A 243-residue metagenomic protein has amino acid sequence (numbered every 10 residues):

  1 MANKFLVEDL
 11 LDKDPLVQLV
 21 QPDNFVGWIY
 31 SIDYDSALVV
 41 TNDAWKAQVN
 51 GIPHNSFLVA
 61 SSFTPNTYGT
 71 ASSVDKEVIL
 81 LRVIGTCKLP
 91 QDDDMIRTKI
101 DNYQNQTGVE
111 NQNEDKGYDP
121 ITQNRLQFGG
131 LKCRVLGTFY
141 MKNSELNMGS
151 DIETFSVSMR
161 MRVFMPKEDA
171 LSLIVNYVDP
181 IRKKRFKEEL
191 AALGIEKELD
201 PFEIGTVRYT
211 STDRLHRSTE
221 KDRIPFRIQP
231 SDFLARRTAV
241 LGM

Functional and structural regions predicted by a protein language model:
M1-L241: Basic- and hydrophobic-enriched, low-structure N-terminal and domain-boundary segments that flank ATP-binding catalytic
